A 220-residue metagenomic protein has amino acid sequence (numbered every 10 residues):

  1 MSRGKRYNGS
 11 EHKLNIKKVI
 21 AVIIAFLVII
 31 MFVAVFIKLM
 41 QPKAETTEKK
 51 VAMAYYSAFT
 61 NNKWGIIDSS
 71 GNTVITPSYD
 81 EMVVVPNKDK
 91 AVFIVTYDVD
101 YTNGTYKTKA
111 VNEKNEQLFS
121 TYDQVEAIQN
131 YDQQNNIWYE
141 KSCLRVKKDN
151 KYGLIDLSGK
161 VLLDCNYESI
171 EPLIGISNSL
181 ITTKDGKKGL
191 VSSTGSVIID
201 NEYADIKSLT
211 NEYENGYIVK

Functional and structural regions predicted by a protein language model:
S2-K220: Residue-level detector of conserved, function-critical positions
